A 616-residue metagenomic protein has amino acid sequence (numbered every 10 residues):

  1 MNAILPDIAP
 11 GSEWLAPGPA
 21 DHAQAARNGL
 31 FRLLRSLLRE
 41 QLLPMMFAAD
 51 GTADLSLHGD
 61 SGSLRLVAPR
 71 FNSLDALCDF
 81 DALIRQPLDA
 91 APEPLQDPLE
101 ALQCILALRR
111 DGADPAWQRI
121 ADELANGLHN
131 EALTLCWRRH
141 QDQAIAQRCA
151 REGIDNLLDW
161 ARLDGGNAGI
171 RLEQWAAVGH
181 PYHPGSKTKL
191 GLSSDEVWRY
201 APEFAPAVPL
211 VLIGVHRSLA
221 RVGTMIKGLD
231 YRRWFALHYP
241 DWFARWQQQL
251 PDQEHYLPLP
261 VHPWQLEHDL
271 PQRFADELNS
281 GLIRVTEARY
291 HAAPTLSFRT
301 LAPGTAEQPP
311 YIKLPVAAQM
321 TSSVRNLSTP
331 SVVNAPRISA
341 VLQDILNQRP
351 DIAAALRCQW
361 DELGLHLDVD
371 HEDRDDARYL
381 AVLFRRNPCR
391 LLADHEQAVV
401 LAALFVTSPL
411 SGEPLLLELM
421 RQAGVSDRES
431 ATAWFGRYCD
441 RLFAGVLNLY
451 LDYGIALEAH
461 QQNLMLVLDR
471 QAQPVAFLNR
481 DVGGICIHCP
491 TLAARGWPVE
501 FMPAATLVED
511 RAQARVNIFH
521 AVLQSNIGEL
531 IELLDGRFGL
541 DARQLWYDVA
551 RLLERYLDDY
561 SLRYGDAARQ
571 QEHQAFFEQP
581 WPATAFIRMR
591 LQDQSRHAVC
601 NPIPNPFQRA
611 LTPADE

Functional and structural regions predicted by a protein language model:
N2-R441, D469-E616: Nucleotide/phosphate-binding site architecture used for ATP/NTP-dependent chemistry
F443-L447: Short C-lobe core helix of eukaryotic-like protein kinase catalytic domains
N448-Y453: Protein kinase catalytic-loop region centered on the HRD/HxD motif
G454-E458: Catalytic-loop of the protein kinase fold
H460-Q462: Canonical protein kinase catalytic loop motif
L464-L466: Hydrophobic residue at the +6 position relative to the catalytic HRD Asp in the kinase catalytic loop
